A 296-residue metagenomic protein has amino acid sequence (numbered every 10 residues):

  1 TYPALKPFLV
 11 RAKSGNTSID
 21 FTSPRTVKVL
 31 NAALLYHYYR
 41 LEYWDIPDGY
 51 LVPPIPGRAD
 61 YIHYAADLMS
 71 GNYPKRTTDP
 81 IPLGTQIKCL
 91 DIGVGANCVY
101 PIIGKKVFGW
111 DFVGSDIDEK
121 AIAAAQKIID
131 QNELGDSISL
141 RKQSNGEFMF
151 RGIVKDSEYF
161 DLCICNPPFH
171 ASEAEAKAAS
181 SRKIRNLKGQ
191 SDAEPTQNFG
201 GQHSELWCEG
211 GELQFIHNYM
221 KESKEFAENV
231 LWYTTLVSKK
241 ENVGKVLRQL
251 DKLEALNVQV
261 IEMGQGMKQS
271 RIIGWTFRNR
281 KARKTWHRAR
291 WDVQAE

Functional and structural regions predicted by a protein language model:
T1-V52, D67: N-terminal auxiliary segments of SAM/dcSAM-dependent transferases
T26, P53-D60, C208-F215: Phosphate/oxyanion-binding active-site loops and adjacent basic polyanion-contact surfaces
Y36-H37, P56-K88: Conserved alpha-helix/loop element of class I SAM-dependent methyltransferases that forms part of the SAM/SAH-binding
P82-A96, V113: Conserved class I S-adenosyl-L-methionine
A96-W110: Conserved SAM-binding loop of SAM-dependent methyltransferases across substrates and taxa, primarily the Class I
I117-E119, Q126-K127, Q131-V260: S-adenosylmethionine
Q269-G274: Short hydrophobic/aromatic beta-strand or adjacent loop that forms the aromatic wall/cage of a ligand/substrate-binding
R278-E296: Flexible, glycine-/basic-rich loop-and-beta segments that form/coincide with the SAM-dependent methyltransferase
